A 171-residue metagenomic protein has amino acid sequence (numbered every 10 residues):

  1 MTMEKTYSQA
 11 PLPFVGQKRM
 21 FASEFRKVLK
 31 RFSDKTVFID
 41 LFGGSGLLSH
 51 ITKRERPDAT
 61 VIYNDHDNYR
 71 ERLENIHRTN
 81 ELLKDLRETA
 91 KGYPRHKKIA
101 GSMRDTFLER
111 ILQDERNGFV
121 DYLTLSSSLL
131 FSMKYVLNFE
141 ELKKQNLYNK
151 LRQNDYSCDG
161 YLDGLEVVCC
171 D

Functional and structural regions predicted by a protein language model:
M1-V37, L47, T124, S128-S132: S-adenosyl-L-methionine
K30-D34, R54, R116-F119: Flexible, charged surface loops at secondary-structure boundaries
T36, C170-D171: Secondary-structure boundary/capping motif
D40-L41, Y63: Conserved SAM-binding loop
F42-G46: Class I SAM-dependent methyltransferase "Motif I" SAM/SAH-binding loop
H50-I51: Active-site signature of alpha/beta-hydrolase-fold catalytic machinery across serine- and Asp/Cys-nucleophile hydrolases
R54-T60: Conserved S-adenosyl-L-methionine
T60-C170: Class I S-adenosyl-L-methionine-dependent methyltransferase module
